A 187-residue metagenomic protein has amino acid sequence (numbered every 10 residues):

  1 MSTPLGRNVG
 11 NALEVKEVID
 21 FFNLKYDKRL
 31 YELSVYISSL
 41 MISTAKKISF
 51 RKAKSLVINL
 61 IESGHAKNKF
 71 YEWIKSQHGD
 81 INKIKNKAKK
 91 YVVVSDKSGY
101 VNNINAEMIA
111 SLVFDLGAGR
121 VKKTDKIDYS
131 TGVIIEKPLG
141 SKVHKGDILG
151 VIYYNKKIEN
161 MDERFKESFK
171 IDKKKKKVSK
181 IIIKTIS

Functional and structural regions predicted by a protein language model:
M1-S187: Well-ordered secondary-structure scaffolds
